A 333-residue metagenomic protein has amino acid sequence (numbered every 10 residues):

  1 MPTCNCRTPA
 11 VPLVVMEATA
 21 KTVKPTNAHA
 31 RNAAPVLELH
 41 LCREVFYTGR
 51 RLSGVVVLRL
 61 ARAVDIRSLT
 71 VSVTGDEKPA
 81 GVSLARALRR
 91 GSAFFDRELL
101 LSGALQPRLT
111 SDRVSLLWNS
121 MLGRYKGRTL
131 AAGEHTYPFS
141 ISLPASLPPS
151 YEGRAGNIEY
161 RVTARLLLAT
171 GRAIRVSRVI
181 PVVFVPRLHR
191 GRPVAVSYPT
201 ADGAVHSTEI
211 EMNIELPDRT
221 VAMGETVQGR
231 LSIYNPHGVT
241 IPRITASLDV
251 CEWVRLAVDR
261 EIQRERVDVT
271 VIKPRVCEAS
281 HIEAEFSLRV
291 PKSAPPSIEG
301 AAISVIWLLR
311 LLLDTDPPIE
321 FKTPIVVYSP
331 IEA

Functional and structural regions predicted by a protein language model:
C4-C6, L13-A333: C-terminal beta-sandwich interaction modules and adjacent acidic, Ser/Thr/Pro/Gly-rich low-complexity tails used
